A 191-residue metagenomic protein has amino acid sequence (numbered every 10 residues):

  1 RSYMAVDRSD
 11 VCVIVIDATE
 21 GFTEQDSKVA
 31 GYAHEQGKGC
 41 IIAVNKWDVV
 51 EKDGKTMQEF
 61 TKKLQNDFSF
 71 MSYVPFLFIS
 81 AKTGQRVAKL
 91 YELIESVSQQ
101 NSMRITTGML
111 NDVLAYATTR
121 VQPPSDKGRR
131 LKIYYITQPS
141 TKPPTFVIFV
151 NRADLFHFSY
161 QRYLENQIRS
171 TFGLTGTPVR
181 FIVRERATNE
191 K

Functional and structural regions predicted by a protein language model:
M4-I14, T19-K191: C-terminal-of-GTPase-core extension/linker across diverse P-loop GTPases
